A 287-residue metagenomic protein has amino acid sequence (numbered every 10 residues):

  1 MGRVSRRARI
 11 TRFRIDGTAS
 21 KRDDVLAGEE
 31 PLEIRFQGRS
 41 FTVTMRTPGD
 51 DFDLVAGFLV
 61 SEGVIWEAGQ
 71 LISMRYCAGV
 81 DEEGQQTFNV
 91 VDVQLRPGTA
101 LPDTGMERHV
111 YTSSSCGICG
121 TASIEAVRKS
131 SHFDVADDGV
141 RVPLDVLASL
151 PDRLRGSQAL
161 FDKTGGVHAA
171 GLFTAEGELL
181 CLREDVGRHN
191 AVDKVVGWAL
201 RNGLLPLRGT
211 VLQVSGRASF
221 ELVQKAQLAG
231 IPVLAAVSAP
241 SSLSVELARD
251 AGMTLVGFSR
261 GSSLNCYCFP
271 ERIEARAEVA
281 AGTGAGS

Functional and structural regions predicted by a protein language model:
M1-A170, T174-A175, L179-L182: Intrinsically disordered, low-complexity regions enriched in acidic/Ser/Thr/Pro/Gln residues
W66, A78-G79, G203-L205, V279-A280: Short, intrinsically disordered/low-complexity patches at protein termini and at juxtamembrane boundaries
P151, R155-S215, E221: A mid-sequence, solvent-exposed acidic-amphipathic segment
H189-E278, S287: Feature captures the catalytic cores and cofactor-binding loops of soluble hydro-lyases/lyases that act on carboxylate
T283-A285: Catalytic domains of riboflavin
